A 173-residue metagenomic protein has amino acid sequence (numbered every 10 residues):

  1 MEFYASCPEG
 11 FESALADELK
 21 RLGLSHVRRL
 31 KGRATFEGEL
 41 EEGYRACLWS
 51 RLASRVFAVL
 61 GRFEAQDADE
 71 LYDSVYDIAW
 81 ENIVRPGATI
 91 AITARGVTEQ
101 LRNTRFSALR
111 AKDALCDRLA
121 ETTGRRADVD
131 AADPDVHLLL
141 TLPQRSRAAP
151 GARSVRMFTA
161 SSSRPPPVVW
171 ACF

Functional and structural regions predicted by a protein language model:
E2-V136, S146, V155-R156, V168: Accessory substrate-recognition/RNA-binding modules or partner subunits associated with SAM-dependent
Q144-F173: Glycine-rich adenosyl-nucleotide cofactor-binding module
